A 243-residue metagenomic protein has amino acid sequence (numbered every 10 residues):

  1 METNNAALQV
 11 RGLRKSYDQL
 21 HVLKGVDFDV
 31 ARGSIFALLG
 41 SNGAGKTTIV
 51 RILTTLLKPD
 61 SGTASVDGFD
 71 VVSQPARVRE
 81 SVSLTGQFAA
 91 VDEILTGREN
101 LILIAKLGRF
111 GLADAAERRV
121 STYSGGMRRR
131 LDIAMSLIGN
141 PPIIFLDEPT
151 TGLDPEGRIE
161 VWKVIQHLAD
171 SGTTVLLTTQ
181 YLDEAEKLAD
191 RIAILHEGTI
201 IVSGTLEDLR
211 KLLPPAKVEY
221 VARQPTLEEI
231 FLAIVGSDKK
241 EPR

Functional and structural regions predicted by a protein language model:
N5-V10, K15-L177, L182-H196, I201-V202: ABC transporter nucleotide-binding domains
D208: Surface-exposed, Lys/Arg-rich phosphate-binding patches that contact polyanionic backbones
K211-R243: C-terminal coupling/interaction segments
